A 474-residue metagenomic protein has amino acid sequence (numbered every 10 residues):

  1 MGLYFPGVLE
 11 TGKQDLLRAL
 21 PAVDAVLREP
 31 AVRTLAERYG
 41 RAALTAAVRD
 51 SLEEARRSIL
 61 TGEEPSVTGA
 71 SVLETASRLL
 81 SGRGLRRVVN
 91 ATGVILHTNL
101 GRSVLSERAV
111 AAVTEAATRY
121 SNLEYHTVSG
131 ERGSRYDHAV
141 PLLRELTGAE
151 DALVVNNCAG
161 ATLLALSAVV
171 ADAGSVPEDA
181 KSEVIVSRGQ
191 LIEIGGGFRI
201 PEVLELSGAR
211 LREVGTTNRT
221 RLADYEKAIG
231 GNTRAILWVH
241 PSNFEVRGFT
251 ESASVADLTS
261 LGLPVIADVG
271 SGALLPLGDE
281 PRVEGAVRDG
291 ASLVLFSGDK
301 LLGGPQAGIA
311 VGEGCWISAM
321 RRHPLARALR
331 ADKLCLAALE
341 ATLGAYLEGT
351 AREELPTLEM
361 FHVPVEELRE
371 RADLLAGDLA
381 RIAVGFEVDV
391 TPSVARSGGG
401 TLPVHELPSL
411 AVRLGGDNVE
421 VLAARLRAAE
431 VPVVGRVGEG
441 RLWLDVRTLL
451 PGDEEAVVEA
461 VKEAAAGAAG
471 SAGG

Functional and structural regions predicted by a protein language model:
G2-L80: Long amphipathic alpha-helical segments
L20-P21, V89-G93, L302-P305, L407 (+1 more regions): Short Gly/Ser/Thr- and Asp/Glu-enriched loop/turn motifs at secondary-structure junctions
V48, A91-T92, R102-V128: Glycine-rich phosphate-binding segment of PLP-dependent enzymes
V89-A91, H97, S121-H126, V184-S187 (+4 more regions): Short beta-strands and strand-loop turn motifs
G130-Y346, A460: Conserved PLP-enzyme active-site core in the AAT-like
V186, C335-L336, E340-G398: Conserved PLP-dependent catalytic core of the aminotransferase class-I/II
R369-V457: Conserved C-terminal alpha-helix-loop-beta "cap" of PLP-dependent enzymes that closes/shapes the active-site mouth
